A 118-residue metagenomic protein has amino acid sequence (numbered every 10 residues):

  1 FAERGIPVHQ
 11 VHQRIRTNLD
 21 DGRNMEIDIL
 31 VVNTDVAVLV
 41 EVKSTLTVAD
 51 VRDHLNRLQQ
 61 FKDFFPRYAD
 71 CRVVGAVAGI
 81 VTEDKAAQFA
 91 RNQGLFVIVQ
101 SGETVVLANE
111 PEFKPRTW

Functional and structural regions predicted by a protein language model:
I6-T34: Active-site metal-binding core of divalent-cation-utilizing nuclease and nuclease-like domains
P7, R67-R72: Short helix-terminating capping/connector loops at secondary-structure junctions
R14-T17, T45, V81, E103: Short, solvent-exposed coil/turn elements at secondary-structure transition points
M25, C71, Q93: Residue-level signal for beta-strand positions within conserved beta-sheet cores that form or flank
I27-D50, H54-Q59: Conserved catalytic cores of phosphodiester-cleaving nucleases, focusing on short active-site segments
D50-F65, G75, G79: Short, charged, amphipathic alpha-helix that recurs within catalytic cores of restriction-modification and other
V74-W118: Domain-level recognition of nuclease-like catalytic cores that cleave nucleotide substrates
